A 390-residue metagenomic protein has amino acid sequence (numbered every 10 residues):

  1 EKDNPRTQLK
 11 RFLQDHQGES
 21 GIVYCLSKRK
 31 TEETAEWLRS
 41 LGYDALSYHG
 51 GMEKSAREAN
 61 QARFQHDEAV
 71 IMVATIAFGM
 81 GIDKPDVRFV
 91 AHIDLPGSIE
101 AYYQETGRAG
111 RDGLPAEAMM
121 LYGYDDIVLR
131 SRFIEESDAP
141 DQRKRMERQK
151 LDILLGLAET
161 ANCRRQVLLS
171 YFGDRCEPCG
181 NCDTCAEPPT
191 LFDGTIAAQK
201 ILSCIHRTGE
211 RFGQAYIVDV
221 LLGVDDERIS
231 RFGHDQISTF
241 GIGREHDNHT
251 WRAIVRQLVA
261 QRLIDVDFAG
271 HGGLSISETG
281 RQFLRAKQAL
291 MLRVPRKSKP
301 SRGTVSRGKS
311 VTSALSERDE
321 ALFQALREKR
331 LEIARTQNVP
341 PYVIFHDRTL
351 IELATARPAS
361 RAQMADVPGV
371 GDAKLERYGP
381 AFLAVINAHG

Functional and structural regions predicted by a protein language model:
E1-D141, M146-Q149, G173-E177, D183-T184: Helicase motor core with emphasis on the C-terminal RecA-like subdomain
Q8-F12, T34, N60, E105 (+5 more regions): A ubiquitous structural signal for well-ordered alpha-helices
R11, R29, E36, A62 (+6 more regions): Surface-exposed charge patches
H92, L157, E352-L353: Short alpha-helical segment immediately N-terminal to, or the first helix within, an HTH/HTH-like DNA-binding domain
Q142-F172: Short, charged low-complexity linear segments at domain edges
M146-R148, Q166, R175-G390: Accessory DNA-binding and partner-docking regions appended to nucleic-acid-acting proteins, especially the terminal
